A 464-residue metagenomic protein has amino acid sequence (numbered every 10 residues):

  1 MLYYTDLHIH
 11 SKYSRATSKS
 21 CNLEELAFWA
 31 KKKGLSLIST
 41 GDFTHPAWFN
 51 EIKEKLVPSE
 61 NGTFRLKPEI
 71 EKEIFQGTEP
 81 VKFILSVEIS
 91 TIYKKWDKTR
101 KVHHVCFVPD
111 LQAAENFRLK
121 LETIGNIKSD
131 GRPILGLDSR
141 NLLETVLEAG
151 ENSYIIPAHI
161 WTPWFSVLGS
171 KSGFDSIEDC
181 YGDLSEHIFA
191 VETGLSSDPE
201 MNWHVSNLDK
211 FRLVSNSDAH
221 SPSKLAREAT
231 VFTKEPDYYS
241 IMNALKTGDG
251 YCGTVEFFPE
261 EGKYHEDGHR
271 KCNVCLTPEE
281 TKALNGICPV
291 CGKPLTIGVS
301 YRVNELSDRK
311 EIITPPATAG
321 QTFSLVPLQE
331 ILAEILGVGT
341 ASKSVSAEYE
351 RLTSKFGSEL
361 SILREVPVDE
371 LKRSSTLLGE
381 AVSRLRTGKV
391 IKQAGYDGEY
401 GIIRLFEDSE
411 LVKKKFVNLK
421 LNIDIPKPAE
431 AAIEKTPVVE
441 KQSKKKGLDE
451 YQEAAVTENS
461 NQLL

Functional and structural regions predicted by a protein language model:
M1-Y3, F28, P46, V57 (+8 more regions): C-terminal functional module detector
L2, N50-F189, L421: Extended substrate/RNA-proximal surfaces in nucleic-acid metabolism proteins
I9-N22, V167: Active-site mouth loops of central-metabolism enzymes
K12-S14, T40-F49, I92, A113 (+3 more regions): Active-site environment of divalent metal-dependent phosphoester hydrolases
T17, F49-K53, F165-S172, W203 (+2 more regions): Histidine/acidic-residue-rich catalytic or RNA/ligand-binding cores of hydrolases and nuclease-related proteins
W29-W48, Y154-I156, V191: Divalent metal-dependent hydrolysis catalytic cores, especially in the metallo-beta-lactamase
E430-L448: Conserved adenine-nucleotide phosphate-binding loops and their immediately adjacent elements
K444-L463: N-terminal pre-P-loop "Q-motif" helix
